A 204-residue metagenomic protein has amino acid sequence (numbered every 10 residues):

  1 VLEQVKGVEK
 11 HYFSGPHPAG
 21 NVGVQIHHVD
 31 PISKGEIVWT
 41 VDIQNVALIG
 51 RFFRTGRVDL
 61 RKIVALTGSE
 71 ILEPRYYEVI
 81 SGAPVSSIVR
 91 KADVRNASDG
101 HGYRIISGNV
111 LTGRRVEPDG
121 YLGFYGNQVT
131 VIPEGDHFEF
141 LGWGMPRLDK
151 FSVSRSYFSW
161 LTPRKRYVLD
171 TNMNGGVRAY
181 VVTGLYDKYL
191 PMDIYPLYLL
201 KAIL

Functional and structural regions predicted by a protein language model:
V1-L204: Buried, small/hydrophobic-residue-enriched core segments of structured protein domains
